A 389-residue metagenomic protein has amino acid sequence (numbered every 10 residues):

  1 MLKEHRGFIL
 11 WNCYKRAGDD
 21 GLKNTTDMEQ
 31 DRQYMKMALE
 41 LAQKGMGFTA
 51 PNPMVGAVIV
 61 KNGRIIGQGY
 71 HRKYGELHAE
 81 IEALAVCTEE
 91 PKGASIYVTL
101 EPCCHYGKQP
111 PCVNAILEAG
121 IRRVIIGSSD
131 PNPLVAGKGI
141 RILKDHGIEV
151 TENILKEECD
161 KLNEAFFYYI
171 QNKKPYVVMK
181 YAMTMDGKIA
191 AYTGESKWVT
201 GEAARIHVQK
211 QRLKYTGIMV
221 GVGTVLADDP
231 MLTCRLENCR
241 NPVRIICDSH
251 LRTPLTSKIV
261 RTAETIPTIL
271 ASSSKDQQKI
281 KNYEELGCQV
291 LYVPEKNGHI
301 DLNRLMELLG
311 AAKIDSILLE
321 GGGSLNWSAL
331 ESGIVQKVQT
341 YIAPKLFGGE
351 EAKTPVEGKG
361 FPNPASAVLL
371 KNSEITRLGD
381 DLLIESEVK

Functional and structural regions predicted by a protein language model:
H5, R16: Cationic, low-complexity basic patches in intrinsically disordered or flexible, solvent-exposed regions
D19-D20: Acidic/polar hotspots within intrinsically disordered regions
N24-K36, L41-G45, A50-N52, Q68 (+3 more regions): Enzymes that bind and transform nitrogen-containing heteroaromatic metabolites
F48-T49, I140, I154-A182: Proteins enriched for Cys/Gly/acidic motifs involved in redox and nucleic-acid/cofactor modification
T49-N62: N-terminal glycine-rich anion-binding loops that anchor highly charged ligand groups
I59-E158, V243, I269, L330: Zn2+-dependent cytidine deaminase-like catalytic core
